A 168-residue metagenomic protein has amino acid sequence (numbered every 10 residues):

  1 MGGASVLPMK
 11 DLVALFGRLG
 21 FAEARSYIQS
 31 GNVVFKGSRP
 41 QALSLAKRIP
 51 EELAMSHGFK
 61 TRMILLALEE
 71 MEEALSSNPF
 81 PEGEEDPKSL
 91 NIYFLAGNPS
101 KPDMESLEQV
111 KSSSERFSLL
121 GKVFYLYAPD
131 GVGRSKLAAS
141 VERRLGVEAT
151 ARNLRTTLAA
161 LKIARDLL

Functional and structural regions predicted by a protein language model:
M1-L168: Surface-exposed, charge/polar-rich loops and edge strands
